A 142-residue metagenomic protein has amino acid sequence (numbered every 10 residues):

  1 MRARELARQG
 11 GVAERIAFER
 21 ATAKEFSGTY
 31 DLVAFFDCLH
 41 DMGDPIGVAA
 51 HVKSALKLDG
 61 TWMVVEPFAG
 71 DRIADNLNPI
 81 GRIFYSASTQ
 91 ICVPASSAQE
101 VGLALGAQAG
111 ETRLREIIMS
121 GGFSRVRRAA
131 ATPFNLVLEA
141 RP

Functional and structural regions predicted by a protein language model:
A3-R4: Conserved SAM-binding loop
G10-A23: Conserved SAM-binding strand-loop segment of SAM-dependent methyltransferases
V12, M42-G43, L56-K57: Helix-to-beta-strand junctions that scaffold the AdoMet/dcAdoMet cofactor pocket in Class I SAM-dependent enzymes
A21-V33: A short acidic, Gly/Pro-enriched loop at the edge of an enzyme's catalytic core that lines a small-molecule cofactor
D31-I46: A short SAM/SAH-binding and catalytic strip from SAM-dependent methyltransferases
I46-D59: A short glycine-rich, Lys/Arg-flanked "PGG" loop and its adjoining helix->strand segment in the class I
V65-G121: C-terminal alpha-helical "lid/dimerization" subdomain adjacent to the S-adenosyl-L-methionine
I117-P142: Core SAM-dependent methyltransferase catalytic element
